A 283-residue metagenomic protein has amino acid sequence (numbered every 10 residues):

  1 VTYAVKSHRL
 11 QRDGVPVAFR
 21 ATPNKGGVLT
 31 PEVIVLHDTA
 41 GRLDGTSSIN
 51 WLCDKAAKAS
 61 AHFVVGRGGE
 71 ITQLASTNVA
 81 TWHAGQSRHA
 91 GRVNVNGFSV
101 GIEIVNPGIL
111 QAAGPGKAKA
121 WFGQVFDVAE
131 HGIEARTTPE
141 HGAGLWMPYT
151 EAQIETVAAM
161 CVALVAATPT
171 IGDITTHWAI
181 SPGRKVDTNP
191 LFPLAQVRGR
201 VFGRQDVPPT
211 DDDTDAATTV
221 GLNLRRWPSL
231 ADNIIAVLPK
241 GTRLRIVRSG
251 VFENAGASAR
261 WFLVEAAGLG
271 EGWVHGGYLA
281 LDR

Functional and structural regions predicted by a protein language model:
V1-N96: N-terminal catalytic cores of peptidoglycan-degrading enzymes
T2-R12, P23, G27-V28, G108-T214 (+1 more regions): Basic/polar, cationic surfaces and motifs that engage anionic cell-wall and phosphate/carboxylate ligands
T30-E32, A59, R67-E70, N96-F98 (+5 more regions): Residues that flank catalytic or metal-binding motifs in active/ligand-binding sites
A40-L43, G68-I71, T77-W82, N106-L110 (+4 more regions): Solvent-exposed loop/turn segments at secondary-structure junctions within structured extracellular/periplasmic domains
C53-E151: Peptidoglycan-targeting cell-wall enzymes and recognition modules
H89, S229-D232: Short, solvent-exposed loop/turn positions at domain surfaces that link secondary-structure elements or cap domain
R204-P228, I235-K240, R248-G250, Y278-R283: SH3-family beta-barrel domains
P239-A280: SH3/SH3-like beta-barrel superfamily modules
